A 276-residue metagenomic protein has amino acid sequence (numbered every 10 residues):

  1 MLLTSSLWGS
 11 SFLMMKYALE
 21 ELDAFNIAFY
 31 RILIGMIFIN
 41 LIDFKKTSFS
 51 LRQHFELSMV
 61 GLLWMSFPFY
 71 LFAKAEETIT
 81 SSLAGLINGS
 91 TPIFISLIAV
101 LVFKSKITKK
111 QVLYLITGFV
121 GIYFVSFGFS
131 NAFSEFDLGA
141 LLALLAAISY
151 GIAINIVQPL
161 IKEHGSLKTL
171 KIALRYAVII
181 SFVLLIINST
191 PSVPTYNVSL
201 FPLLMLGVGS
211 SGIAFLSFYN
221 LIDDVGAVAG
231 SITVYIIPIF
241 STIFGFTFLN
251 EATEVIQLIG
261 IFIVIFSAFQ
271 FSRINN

Functional and structural regions predicted by a protein language model:
M1-N26, F133-P159: Glycine-/small-residue-enriched transmembrane alpha-helix faces in small-molecule transporters and effluxers
S6-L7, S11-F12, N40-N88, F124 (+1 more regions): Specific transmembrane alpha-helical segments of multi-pass solute transporters/efflux pumps, especially DMT/EamA
L13-E21, K74-S81, F124-L138, L185-L203 (+1 more regions): Membrane-interface helix termini and inter-helical loops of multi-pass transporters
E20-F67, F94-I98, S149-I156, L170-S189 (+2 more regions): Transmembrane alpha-helices of multi-pass small-molecule transport proteins
A28-Y30, M65, L83-S90, I156-I179 (+1 more regions): Helix-helix packing/entry segments at the starts of transmembrane helices
L33, I39, I107-G128, A147 (+4 more regions): Hydrophobic transmembrane alpha-helices of multi-pass small-molecule transport proteins
F38-T47, T91-I116, I239-I259: C-terminal transmembrane-helix exit sites in multi-pass transporters
Q53-G61, I107-F119, G139-A140, H164-A173 (+1 more regions): Cytoplasmic-side transmembrane-helix entry/capping segments in multi-pass membrane proteins
